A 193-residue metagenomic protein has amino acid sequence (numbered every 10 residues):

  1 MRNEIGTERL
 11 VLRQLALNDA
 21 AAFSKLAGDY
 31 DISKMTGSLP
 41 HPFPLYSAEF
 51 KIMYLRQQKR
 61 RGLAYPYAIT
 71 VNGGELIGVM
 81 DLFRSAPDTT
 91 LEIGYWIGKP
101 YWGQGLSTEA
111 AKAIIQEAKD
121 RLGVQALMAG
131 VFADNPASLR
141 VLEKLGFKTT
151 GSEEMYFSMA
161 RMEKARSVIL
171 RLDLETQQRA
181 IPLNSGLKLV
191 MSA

Functional and structural regions predicted by a protein language model:
M1-Y30, T70-A193: Acyl-donor (CoA/ACP) binding surface of acyl/acetyltransferases
L15, K34, F43-P44, K59 (+1 more regions): A short hydrophobic/aromatic micro-motif that marks alpha-helical segments and, especially, helix-coil
D31-Y54: Conserved GNAT-fold acetyl-CoA-binding loop/helix
K34-T36, A64-I69, A180-I181: Short, hydrophobic secondary-structure boundary micro-motifs
P40-P44, Y65, D134: Short, conserved alpha-helical segments within structured domains
M53-A68: A short helix-loop-beta-strand connector motif used in the catalytic cores of GNAT acetyltransferases and, in some
